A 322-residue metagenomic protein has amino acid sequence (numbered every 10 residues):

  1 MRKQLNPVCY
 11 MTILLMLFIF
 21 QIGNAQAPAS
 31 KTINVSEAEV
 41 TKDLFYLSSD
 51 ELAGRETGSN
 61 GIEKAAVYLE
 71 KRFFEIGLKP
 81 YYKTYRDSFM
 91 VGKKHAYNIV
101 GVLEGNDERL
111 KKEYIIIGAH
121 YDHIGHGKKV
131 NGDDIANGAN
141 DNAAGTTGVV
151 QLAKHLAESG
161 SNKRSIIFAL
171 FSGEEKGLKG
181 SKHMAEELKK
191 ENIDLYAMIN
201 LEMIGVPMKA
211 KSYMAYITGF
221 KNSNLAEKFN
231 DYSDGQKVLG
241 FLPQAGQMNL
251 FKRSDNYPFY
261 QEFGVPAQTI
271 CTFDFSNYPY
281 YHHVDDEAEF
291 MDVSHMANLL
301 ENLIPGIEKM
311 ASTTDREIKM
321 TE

Functional and structural regions predicted by a protein language model:
M1-K31: Bacterial Sec-dependent N-terminal signal peptides
P28-N34, D50-N60, D87-M90, N131-N142 (+5 more regions): Second-shell loop/turn segments in exported
V35, E39-Y46, N60-E75, T84 (+10 more regions): Extracytoplasmic/secreted proteins, especially bacterial periplasmic and envelope-associated proteins
L47, F73, M90-K128: Acidic/His- and Gly-rich active-site-bordering loop/insert found across diverse amide/peptide-bond hydrolases
R55-E104: A non-catalytic alpha/beta surface segment that caps or lines the substrate-entry region of metallo-dependent hydrolase
F74, G101, I117, H123 (+2 more regions): Alpha-helical metal-binding/catalytic segments enriched in His/Glu/Asp
S161, F171-A267, D315-I318: Metal-dependent peptidase/peptidase-like ectodomains
T272, N277-E322: His/Asp/Glu-rich mid-to-C-terminal helical/loop segments that flank catalytic regions of hydrolases
